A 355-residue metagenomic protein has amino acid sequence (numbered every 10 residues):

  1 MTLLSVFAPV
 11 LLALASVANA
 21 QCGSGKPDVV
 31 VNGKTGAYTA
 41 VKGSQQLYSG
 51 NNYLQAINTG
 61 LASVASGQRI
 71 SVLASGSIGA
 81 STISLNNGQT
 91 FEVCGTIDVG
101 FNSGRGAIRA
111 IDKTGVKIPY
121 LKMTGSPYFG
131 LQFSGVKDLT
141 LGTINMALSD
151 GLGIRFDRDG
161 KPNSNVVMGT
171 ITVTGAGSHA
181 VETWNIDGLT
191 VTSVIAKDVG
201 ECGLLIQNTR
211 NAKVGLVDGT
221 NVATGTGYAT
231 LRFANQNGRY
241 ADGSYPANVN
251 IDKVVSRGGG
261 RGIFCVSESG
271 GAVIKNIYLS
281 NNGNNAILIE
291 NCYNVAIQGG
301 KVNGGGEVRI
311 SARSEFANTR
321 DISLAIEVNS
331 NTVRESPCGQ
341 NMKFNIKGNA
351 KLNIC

Functional and structural regions predicted by a protein language model:
M1-A20: Fungal secretory targeting signals
Q21-G23, P337-G339, I354: Sequence contexts marking disulfide-bonded cysteines in secreted/extracellular proteins
Q21-T59: Right-handed parallel beta-helix/beta-solenoid
G60-Q68: Beta-strand repeat architectures
G67-G106, M123-P127: N-terminal extracellular ligand-recognition/capping segment immediately after the signal peptide
A80-T82, G100-G106, S126-Q132, S149-F156 (+7 more regions): Short glycine/acidic-rich loop motifs that flank beta-strands on beta-rich extracellular proteins
G88-T96, T114-G125, K137-L148, P162-G175 (+7 more regions): Right-handed parallel beta-helix
N235-Y245: Intrinsically disordered, low-complexity Ser/Thr- and acidic-rich flexible linkers and loops, especially at boundaries
